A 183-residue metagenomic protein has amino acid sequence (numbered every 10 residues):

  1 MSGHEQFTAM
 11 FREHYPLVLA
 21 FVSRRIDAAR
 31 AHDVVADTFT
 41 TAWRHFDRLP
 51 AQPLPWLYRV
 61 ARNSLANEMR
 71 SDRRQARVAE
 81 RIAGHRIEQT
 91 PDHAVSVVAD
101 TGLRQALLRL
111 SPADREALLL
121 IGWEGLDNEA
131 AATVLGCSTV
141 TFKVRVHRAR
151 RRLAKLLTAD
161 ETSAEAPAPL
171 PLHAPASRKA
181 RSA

Functional and structural regions predicted by a protein language model:
M1-A9, L19-D37, H45-A51: Short, charged helix-capping/linker segments at alpha-helix termini
Y15, L19, I26, F39 (+3 more regions): C-terminal flanking helix
V18, V22, A31-A42, L57-V60 (+3 more regions): Short, small-hydrophobic-rich alpha-helical interface motif
V22, I121-W123: Short amphipathic helical patch at the helix-1/turn junction of helix-turn-helix
R44, R48, R62-I82, V95-S96 (+1 more regions): Arg/Lys-rich amphipathic alpha helix in sigma70-family domain 2
R62, L135-E161: DNA-recognition helix of helix-turn-helix
Q75-D100, D127, P167-R178: Internal acidic/polar
L108, P112-E116, E124-T141, K155: Helix-turn-helix DNA-binding module
